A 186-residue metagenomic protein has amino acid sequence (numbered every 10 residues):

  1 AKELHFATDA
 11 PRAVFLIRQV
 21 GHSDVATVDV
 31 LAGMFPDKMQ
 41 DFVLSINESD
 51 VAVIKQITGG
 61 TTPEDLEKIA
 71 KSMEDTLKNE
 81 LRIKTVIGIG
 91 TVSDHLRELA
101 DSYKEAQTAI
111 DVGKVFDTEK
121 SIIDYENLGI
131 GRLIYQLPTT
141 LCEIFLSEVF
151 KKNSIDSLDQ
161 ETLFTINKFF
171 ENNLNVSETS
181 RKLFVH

Functional and structural regions predicted by a protein language model:
K2-H186: Cytosolic nucleotide-utilizing catalytic cores of signal-transduction proteins
